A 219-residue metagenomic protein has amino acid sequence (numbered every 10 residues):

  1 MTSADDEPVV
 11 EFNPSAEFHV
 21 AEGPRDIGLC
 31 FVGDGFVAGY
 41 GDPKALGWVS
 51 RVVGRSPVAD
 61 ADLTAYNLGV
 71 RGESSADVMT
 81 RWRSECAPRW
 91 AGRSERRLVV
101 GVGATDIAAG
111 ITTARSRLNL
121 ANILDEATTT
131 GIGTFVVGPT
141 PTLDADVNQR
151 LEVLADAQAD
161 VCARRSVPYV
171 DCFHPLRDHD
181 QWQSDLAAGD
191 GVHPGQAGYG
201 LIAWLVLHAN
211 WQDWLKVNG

Functional and structural regions predicted by a protein language model:
T2-R71, A76, R83-R93: Serine-esterase "nucleophile elbow" of acetyl-processing enzymes
D5-E7, P141-G219: Catalytic His-Asp segment of secreted/periplasmic serine-dependent ester chemistry enzymes
L29-F31, T64-G69, R96-G101, T134-G138 (+1 more regions): Structural recognition of the beta-strand scaffold that forms the well-ordered cores of secreted hydrolase catalytic
Y40-A45, G110-A114, A145-R150: Short, solvent-exposed loop/turn segments at secondary-structure boundaries
L68-E73, V99-I107, A163: Cell-envelope and extracellular/periplasmic
A76-R81, I111-A121: Glycine-rich anion/phosphate-binding loops
A87-E95, T130-G131, D213-L215: Glycine-rich phosphate-binding loop signature in dinucleotide/nucleotide-binding domains
G101-T105, I123-D156, H179: Active-site segments of SGNH/GDSL-like serine hydrolases that catalyze O-acetyl group transfer/hydrolysis on lipids
